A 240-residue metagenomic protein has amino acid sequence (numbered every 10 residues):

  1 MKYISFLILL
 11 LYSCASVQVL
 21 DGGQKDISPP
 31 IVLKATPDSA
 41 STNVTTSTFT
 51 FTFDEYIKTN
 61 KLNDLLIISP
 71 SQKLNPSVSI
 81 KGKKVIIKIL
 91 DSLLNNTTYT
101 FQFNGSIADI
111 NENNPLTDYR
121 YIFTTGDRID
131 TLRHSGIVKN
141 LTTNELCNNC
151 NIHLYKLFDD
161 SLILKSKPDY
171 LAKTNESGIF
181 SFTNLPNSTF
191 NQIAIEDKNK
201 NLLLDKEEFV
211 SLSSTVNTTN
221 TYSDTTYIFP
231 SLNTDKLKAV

Functional and structural regions predicted by a protein language model:
Y3-Y12: Sec-dependent N-terminal signal peptides
S5, V78-K83, N220-T221: Short, ordered beta-strand-loop transition motifs
I8, R128, L232-T234: Short linear sequence elements within intrinsically disordered, low-complexity coil regions
C14-N184, T189-I193, E207, S211 (+1 more regions): Acidic, low-complexity Ser/Thr/Gly/Pro-rich repeat segments typical of extracellular/periplasmic and surface-exposed
T117, D197-D235: Structured interaction patches on ligand/partner-binding surfaces of diverse proteins
